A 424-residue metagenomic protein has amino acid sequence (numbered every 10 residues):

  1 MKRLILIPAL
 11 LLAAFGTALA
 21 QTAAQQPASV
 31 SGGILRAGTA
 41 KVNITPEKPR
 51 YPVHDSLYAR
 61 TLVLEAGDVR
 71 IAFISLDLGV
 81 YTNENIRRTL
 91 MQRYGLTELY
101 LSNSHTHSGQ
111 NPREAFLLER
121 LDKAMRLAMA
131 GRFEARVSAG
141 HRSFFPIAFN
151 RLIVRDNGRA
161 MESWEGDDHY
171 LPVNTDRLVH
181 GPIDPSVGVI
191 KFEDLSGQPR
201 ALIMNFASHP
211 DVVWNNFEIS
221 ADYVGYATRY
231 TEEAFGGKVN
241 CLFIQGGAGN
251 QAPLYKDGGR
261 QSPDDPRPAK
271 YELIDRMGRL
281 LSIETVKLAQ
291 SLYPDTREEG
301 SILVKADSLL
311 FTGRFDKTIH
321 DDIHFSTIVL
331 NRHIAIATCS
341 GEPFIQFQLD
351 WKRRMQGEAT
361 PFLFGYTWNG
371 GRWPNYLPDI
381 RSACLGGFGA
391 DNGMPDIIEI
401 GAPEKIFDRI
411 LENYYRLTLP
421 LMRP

Functional and structural regions predicted by a protein language model:
M1-L4: Positively charged n-region of N-terminal signal peptides that target proteins for export
I7-G16: Bacterial N-terminal signal peptides
T22-N240, I244-G247, Q251-D265, A269-R276 (+3 more regions): Conserved beta-alpha junction segments in alpha/beta enzyme cores
